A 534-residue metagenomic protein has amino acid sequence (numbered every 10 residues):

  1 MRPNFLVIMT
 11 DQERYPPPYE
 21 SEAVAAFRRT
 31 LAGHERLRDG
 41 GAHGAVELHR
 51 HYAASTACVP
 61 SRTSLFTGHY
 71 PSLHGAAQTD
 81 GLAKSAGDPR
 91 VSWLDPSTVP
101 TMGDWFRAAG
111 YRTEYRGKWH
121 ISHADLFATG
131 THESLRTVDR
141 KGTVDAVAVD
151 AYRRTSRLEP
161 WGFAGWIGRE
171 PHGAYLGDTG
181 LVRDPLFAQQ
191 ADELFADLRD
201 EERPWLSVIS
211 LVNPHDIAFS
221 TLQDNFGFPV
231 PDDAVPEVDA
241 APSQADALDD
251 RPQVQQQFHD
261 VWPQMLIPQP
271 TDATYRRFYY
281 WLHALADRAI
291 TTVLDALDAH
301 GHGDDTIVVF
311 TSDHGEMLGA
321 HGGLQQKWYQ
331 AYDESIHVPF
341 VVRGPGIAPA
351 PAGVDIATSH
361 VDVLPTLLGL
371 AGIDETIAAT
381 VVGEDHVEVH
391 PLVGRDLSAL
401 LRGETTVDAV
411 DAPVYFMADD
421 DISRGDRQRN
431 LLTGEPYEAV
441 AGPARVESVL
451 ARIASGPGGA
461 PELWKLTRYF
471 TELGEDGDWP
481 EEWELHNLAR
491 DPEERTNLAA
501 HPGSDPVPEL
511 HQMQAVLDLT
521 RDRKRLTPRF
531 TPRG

Functional and structural regions predicted by a protein language model:
M1-V46, E493-S504: Active-site-proximal N-terminal segment of extracellular/periplasmic enzymes that hydrolyze or transfer
Q12-F27, L198-R203, L211-D305, V309-T358 (+3 more regions): Active-site-proximal cap/lid insertion segments
Y19-T63, G68-L73, R112-T113, L510 (+1 more regions): Short, structured active-site-proximal loop/turn typified by the sulfatase FGly-forming signature C/S-X-P-X-R
L31-A32, C58, L65, K118 (+8 more regions): Polar, surface-exposed loop/tail segments that function as active-site lids or cofactor/substrate-recognition elements
H43, T67-P185, D197, F219-L222: Catalytic-site neighborhoods of secreted/periplasmic enzymes that process anionic sulfate/phosphate groups
S61-R62, A109, H123-E170, H215-Q269 (+2 more regions): Core domains of carbohydrate- and sulfate-ester-processing enzymes
I121, Y332-D333, M417-A499: C-terminal, low-complexity/hydrophilic appendages and adjacent surface loops of extracellular/periplasmic anionic
T155-P214, P270-T271, Y275-W281, L285: Catalytic-adjacent loop/helix segments of enzymes that bind and process anionic phosphate/sulfate esters
